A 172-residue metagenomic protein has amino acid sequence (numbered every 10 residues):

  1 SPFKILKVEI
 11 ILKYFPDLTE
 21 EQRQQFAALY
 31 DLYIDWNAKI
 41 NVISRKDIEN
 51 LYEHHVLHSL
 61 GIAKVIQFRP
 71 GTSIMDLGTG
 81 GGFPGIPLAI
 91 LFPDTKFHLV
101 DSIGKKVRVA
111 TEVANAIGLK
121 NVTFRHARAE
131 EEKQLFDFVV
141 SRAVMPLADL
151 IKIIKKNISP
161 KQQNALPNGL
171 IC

Functional and structural regions predicted by a protein language model:
F3-P70, M75, K105-V122: Class I SAM-dependent transferase core
K4, G85-I86, L150-I151: Short glycine-/acidic-enriched loop or helix-start segments at secondary-structure transitions that form or flank
P16, Q67, P93-D94, S159: Residue-level recognition of short, structured coil/turn motifs that connect secondary structure elements
M75-L77, H98: Conserved beta-strand elements of the Class I
G78-G80, I103: Anionic group-transfer/hydrolysis microenvironments
G81-D94: Conserved SAM-binding loop of SAM-dependent methyltransferases across substrates and taxa, primarily the Class I
D94-C172: S-adenosylmethionine
